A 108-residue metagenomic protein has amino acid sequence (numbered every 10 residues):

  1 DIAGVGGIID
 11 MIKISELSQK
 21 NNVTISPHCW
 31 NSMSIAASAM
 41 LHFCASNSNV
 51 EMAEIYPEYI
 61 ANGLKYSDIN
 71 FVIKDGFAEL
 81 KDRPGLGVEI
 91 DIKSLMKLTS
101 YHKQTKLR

Functional and structural regions predicted by a protein language model:
D1-F77, K81: Shared catalytic-loop signature of beta/alpha-barrel
I60, L64-R108: C-terminal extensions of enzymes
